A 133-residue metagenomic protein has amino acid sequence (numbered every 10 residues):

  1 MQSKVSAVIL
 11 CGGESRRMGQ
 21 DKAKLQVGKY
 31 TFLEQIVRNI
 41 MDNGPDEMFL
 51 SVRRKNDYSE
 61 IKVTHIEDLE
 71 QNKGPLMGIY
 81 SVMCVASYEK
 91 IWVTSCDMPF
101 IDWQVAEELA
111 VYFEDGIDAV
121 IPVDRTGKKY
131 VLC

Functional and structural regions predicted by a protein language model:
Q2-V131: Nucleotide and nucleotide-moiety/phosphate-recognizing core
